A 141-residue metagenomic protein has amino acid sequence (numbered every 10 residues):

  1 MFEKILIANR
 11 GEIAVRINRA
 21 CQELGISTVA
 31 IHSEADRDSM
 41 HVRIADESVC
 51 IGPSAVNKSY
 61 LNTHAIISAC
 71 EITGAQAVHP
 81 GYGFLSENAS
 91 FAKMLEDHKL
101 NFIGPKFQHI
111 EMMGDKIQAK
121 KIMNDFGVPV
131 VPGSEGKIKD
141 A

Functional and structural regions predicted by a protein language model:
M1-A141: N-terminal beta-alpha lobe that positions the nucleotide/phosphoryl donor in ATP/NTP-coupled carboxylate activation
